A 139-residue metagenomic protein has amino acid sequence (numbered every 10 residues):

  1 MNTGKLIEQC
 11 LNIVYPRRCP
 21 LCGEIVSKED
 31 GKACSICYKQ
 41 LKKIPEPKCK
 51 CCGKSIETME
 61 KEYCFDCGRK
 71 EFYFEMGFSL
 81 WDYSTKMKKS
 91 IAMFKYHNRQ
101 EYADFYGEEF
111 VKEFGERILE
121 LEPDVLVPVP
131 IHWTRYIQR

Functional and structural regions predicted by a protein language model:
M1-R139: Glycine-rich phosphate/pyrophosphate-handling loop used in enzymes and phosphotransfer proteins
